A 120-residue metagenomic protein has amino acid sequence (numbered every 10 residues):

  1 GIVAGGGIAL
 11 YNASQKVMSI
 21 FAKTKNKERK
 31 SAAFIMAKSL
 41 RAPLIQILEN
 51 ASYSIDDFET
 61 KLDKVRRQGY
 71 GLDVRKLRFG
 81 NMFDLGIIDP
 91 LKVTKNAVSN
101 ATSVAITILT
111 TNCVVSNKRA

Functional and structural regions predicted by a protein language model:
G1-A120: Extended, low-charge hydrophobic alpha-helical regions
